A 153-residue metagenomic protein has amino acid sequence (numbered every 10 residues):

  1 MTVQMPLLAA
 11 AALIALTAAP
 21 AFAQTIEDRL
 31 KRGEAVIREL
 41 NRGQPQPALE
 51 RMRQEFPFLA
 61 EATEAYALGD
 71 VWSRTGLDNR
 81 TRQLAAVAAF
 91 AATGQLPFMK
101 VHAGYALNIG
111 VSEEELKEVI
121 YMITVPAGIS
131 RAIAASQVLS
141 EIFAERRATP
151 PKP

Functional and structural regions predicted by a protein language model:
M1-A9: Bacterial N-terminal signal peptides that target proteins for export
A9-L16: Hydrophobic helical h-region of N-terminal Sec-dependent signal peptides in bacterial secretory/periplasmic proteins
A18-P20: N-terminal signal peptide c-region/cleavage motif recognized by signal peptidases
F22-R80, N108, I133-P153: Acidic, glycine/proline-rich low-complexity segments that act as flexible tails and inter-domain linkers
R82-F90, V119-I123: Short, structured motif recognition centered on aromatic/hydrophobic residues
P97-M99: Short, well-ordered alpha-helical segments that carry or flank key catalytic/ligand-binding motifs at enzyme/regulatory
H102-I109, E113-Y121, I142: A cross-kingdom feature marking solvent-exposed beta-strand/loop segments within repeated, beta-rich binding/scaffold
M122, I129-I133: Substrate/cofactor-recognition hotspot
